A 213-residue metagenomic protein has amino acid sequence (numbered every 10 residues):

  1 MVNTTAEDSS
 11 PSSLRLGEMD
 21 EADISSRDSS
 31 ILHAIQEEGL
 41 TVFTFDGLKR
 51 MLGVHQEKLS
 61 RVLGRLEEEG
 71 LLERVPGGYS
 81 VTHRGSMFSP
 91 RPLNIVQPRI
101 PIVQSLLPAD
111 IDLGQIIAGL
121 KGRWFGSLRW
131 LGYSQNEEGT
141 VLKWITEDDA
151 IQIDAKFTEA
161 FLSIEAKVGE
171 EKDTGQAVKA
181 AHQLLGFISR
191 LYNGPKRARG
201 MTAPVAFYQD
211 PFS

Functional and structural regions predicted by a protein language model:
V2-H33: Short alpha-helical segments that sit at the start of domains
G17-D28, G77-I95: Short, cationic-aromatic polyanion-contact patches
A34-E38: Short amphipathic alpha-helical elements of helix-turn-helix/winged-helix folds
G39-M51: Short acidic, hydrophobic short linear motifs in intrinsically disordered regions
G53-E68: Short amphipathic alpha-helical interaction segments
E67-G77: A short, conserved structural fragment
R91-V141: Short Lys/Arg-enriched alpha/beta "domain-start" segment
W124-S213: Charged, low-complexity intrinsically disordered regulatory/assembly segments
